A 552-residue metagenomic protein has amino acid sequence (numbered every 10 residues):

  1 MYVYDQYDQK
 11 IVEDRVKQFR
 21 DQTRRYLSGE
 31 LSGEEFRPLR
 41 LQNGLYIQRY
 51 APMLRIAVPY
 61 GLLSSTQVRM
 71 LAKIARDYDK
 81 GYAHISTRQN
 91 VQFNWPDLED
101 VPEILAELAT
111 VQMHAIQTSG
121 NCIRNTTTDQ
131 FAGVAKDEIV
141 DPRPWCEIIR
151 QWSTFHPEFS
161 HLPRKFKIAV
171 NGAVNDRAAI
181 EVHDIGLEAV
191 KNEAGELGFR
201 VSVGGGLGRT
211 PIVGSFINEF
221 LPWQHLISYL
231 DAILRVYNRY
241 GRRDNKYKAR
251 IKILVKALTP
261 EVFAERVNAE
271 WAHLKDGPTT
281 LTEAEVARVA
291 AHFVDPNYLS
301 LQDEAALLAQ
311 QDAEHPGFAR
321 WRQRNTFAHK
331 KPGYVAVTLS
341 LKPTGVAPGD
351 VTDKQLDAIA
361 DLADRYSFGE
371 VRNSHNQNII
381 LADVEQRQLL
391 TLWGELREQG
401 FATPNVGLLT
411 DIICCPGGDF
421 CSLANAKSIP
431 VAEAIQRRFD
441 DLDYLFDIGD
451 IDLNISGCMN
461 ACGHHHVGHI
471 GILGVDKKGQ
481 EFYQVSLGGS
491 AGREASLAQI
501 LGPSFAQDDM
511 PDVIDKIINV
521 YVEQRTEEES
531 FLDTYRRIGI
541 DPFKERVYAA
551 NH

Functional and structural regions predicted by a protein language model:
M1-H552: Peripheral terminal and linker regions in Fe-S/redox and tRNA-modifying enzymes
